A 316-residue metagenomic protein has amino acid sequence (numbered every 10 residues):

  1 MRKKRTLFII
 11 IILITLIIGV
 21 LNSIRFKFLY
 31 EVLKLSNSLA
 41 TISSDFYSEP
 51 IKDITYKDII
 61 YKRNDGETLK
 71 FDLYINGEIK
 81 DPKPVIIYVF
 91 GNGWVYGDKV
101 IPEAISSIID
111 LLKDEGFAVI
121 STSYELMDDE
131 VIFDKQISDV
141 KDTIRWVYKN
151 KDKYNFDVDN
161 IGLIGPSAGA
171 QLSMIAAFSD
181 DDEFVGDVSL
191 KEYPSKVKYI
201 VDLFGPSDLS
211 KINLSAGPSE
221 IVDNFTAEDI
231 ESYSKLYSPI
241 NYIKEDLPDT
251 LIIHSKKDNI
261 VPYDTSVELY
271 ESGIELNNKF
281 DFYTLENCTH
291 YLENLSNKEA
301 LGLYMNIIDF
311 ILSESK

Functional and structural regions predicted by a protein language model:
L35-D81: N-terminal cap/lid segment of alpha/beta-hydrolase-fold proteins
S48, G205, L209-Y242: Mobile cap/lid helix-loop segments that gate and shape the active-site cleft of serine hydrolases
P82-G93, G97: Short beta-strand element of the alpha/beta-hydrolase
K99-A104, I108, I120-V158, L295-G302: Catalytic nucleophile-loop/oxyanion-hole region of alpha/beta-hydrolase and closely related hydrolase-like folds
R145-L214: Primarily recognizes the serine-hydrolase "nucleophile elbow" in alpha/beta-hydrolase and SGNH/GDSL folds
D246, L251-H254, D258: Short beta-strand/loop motif that positions the catalytic acidic residue of the alpha/beta-hydrolase fold
N259-E268: Conserved alpha/beta-hydrolase "acid-adjacent" motif
V267-K316: C-terminal catalytic histidine-bearing segment of alpha/beta-hydrolase fold enzymes
